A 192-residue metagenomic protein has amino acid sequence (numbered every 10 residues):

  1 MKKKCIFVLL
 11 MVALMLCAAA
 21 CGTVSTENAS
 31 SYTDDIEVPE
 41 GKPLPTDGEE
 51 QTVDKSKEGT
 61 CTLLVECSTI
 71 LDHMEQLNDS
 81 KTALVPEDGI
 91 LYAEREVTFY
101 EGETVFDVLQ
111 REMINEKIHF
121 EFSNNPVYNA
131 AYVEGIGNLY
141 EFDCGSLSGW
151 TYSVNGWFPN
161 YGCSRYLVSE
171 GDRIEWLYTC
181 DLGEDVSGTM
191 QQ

Functional and structural regions predicted by a protein language model:
K2-Q192: Ubiquitin-like/PB1-type beta-grasp interaction modules and other compact soluble beta-rich domains
